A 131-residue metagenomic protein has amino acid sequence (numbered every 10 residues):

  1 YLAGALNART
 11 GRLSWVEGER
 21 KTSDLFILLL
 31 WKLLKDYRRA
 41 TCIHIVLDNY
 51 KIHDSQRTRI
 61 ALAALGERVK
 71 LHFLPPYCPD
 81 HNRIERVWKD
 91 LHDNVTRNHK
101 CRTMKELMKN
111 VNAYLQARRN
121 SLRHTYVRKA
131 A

Functional and structural regions predicted by a protein language model:
Y1-A131: Short functional hotspots at interaction and active-site rims
